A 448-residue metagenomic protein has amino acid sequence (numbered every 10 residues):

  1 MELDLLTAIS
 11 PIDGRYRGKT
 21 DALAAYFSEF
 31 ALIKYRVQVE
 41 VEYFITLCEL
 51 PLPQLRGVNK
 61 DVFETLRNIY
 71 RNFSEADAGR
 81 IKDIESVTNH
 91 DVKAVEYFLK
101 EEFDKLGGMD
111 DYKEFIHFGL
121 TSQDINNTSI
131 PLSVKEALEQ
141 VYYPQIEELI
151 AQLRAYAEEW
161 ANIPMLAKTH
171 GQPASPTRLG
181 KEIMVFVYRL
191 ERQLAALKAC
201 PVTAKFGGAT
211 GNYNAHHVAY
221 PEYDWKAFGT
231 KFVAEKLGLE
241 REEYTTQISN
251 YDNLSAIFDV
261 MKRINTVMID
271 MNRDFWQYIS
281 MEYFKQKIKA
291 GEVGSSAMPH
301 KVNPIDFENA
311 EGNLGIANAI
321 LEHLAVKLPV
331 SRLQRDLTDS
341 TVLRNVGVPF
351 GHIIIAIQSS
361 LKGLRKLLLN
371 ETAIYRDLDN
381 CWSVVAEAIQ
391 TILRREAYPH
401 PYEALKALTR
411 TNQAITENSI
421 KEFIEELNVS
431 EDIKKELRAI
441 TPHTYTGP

Functional and structural regions predicted by a protein language model:
M1-K34, V39, E85-N89, E282-Y283 (+1 more regions): Glycine-rich cofactor/substrate-binding loops
E2-Y213, Y220-F232, G294, F307-N309 (+4 more regions): A helix-coil-helix interface module used to build multimeric assemblies and to scaffold catalytic/cofactor sites
E42-T46, F98, E102, A137 (+16 more regions): Generic, well-ordered alpha-helical scaffold segments in large soluble proteins
D104-D110, K198-P201, S280-Y283, N318-E322 (+1 more regions): Proline-centered turn/helix-capping motifs that create local helix->coil transitions or kinks
K135-Y143, E147-I150, R154, M184-V187 (+6 more regions): Short amphipathic alpha-helical segments with heptad-repeat character
Q193, E240-E242, T246-R332: Glycine-rich anion/phosphate-binding loop at the beta-strand->alpha-helix junction
Y223-Q247, Y251: Active-site-adjacent "gating/activation" loops or surface patches in catalytic cores
